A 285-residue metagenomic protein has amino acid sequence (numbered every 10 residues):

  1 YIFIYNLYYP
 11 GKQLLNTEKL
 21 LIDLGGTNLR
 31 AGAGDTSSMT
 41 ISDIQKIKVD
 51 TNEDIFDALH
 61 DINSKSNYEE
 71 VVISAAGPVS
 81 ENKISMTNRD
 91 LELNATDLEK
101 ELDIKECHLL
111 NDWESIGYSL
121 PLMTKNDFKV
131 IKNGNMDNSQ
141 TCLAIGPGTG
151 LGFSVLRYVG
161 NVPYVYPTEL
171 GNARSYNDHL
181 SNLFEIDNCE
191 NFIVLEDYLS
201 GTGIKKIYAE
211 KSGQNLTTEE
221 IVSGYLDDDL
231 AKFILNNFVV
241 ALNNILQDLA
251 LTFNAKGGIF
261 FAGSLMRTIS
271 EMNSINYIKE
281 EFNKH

Functional and structural regions predicted by a protein language model:
I4, Y8-N67, V155, S181-H285: ATP-binding/phosphotransfer module of carbohydrate and carboxylate kinases, centering on a glycine-rich
N16-T17, I104-K105, N138-C142, A255-K256: Short coil/turn connectors at secondary-structure junctions
K19-D23, E70-V72, H108, C142-G146 (+1 more regions): Short glycine-aspartate micro-motif
K65-L109, E114, Y118-N126, A144: Short beta-strand-loop/turn "lid" adjacent to the catalytic site in phosphate-handling enzymes
I73-G77, G146-T149, K256-R267: Glycine-rich beta-strand-to-loop/alpha-helix junction loops that act as flexible
K83-T87, S119-N138, I269-H285: Short, flexible, glycine-rich and Lys/Arg-enriched loop motifs at helix boundaries that contact anionic partners
C107-M136, Y225-K232, N236: ATP-dependent carbohydrate kinase catalytic cores
G134, N138-L195, Y277-N283: Glycine-rich phosphate-binding loop of actin/hexokinase-like ATP-binding domains
